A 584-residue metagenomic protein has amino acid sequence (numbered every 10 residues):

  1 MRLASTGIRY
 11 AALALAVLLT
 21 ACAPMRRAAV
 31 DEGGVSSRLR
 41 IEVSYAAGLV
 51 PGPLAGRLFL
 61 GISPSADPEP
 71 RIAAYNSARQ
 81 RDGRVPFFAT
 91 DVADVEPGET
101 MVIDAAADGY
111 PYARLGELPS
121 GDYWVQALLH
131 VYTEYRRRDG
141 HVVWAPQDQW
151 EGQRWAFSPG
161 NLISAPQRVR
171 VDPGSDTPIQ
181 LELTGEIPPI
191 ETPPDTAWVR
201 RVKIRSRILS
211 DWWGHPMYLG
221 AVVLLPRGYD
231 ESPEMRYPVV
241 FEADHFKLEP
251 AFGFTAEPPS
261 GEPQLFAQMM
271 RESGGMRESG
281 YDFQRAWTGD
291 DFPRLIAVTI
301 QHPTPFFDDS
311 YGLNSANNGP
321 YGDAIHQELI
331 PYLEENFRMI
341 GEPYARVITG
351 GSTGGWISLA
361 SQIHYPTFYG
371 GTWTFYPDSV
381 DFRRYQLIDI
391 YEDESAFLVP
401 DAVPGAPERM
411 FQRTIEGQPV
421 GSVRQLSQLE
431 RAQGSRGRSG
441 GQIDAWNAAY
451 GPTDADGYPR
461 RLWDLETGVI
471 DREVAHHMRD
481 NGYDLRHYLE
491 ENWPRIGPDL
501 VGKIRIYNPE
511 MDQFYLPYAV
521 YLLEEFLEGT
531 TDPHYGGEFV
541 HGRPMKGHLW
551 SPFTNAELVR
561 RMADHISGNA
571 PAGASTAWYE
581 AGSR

Functional and structural regions predicted by a protein language model:
R2-A11: Bacterial N-terminal signal peptides that target proteins for export
A14: Conserved C-terminal "lid"/linker of ANL adenylate-forming enzymes
T20-A21: C-terminal motif of bacterial Sec signal peptides marking the signal peptidase cleavage site
P24-A28: Bacterial lipoprotein signal-peptidase II cleavage site
A29-G34, T349: Generic detector of solvent-exposed, compositionally biased contiguous segments
G34-Y45, P51-F59, Y218-V222: Contiguous beta-strand segments within globular domains
G48, P64-R584: Non-catalytic cap/lid and distal C-terminal segments of serine-dependent acyl enzymes
